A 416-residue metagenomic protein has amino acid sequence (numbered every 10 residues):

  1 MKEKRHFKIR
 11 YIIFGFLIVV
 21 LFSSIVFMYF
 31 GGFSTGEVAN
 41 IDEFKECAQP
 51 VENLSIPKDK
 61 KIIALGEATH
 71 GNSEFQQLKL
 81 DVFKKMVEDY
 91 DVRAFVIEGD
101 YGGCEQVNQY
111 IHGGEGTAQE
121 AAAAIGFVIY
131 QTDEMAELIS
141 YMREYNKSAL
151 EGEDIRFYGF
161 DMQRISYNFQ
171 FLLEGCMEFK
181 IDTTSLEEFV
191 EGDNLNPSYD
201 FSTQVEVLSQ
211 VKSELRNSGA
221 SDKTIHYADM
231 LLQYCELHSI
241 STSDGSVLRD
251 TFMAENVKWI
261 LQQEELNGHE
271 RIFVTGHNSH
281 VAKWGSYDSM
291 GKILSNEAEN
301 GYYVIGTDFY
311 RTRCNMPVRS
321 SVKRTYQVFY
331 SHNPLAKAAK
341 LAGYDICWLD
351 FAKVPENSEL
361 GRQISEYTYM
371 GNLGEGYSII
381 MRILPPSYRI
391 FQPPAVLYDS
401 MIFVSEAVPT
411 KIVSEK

Functional and structural regions predicted by a protein language model:
M1: Acidic, glycine/polar-enriched metal-coordinating patches/loops that mediate binding to polyanionic ligands
K4-I18, F22-K416: Structured catalytic-domain cores with a bias toward divalent-metal coordination
